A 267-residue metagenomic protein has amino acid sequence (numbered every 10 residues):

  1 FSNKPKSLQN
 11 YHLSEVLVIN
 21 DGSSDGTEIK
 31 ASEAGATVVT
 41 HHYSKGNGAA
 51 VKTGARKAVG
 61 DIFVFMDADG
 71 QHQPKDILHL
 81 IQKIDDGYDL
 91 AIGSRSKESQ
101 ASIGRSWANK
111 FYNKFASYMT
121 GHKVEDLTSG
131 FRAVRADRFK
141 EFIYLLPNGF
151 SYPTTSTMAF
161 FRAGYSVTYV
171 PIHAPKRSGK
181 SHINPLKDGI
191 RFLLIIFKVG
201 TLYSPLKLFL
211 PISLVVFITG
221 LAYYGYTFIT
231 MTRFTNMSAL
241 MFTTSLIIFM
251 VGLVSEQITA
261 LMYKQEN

Functional and structural regions predicted by a protein language model:
F1-P5, H12-S23, V39: Short beta-strand/loop segment that forms part of the nucleotide-sugar
H12, A34-G35, A163: Short, structured coil segments at secondary-structure junctions
N20-E28, G70: A conserved acidic beta->alpha catalytic loop
V39, Y43-K57, P74-F150, T154 (+1 more regions): Acceptor/aglycone-binding surface of glycosyltransferases and processive sugar-polymer synthases
H41, M66-A68: Catalytic metal- and UDP-sugar-binding loop of GT-A-like glycosyltransferases, i.e., residues flanking the conserved
F63: Short aromatic/hydrophobic "clamp" motif used to bind/position activated sugar donors
L146-N267: Hydrophobic helical membrane-anchoring modules
